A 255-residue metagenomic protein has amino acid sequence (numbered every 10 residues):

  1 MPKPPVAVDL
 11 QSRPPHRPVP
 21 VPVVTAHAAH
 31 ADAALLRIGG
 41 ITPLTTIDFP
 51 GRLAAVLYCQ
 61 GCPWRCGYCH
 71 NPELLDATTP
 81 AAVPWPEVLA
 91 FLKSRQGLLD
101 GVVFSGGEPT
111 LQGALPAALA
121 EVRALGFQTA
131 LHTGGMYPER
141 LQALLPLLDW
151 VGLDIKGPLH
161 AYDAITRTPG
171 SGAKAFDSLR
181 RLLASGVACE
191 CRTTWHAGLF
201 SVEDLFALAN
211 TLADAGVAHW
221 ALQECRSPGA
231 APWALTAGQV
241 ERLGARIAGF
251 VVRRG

Functional and structural regions predicted by a protein language model:
P2-G51, A184, A197-G255: Auxiliary Fe-S-binding modules of radical SAM enzymes
T25, I47-V83: Canonical Radical SAM [4Fe-4S] cluster-binding loop centered on the CxxxCxxC motif and its immediate flanking residues
H30-T42, G61, L74-L75, V83 (+1 more regions): SEC14/CRAL-TRIO lipid-binding/transfer domains and related phosphoinositide-recognition modules that form deep
T45, E73, G106, I155 (+1 more regions): Residues that line or immediately flank small-molecule/substrate-binding pockets and catalytic motifs
Y58, S105-G106: A secondary-structure boundary/capping signal
P72-V102: Conserved alpha-helical substructure of the radical SAM core
A77-A81, G107-E108, Q128-L131: Short, flexible loop segments at the rims of nucleotide/cofactor-binding pockets, characterized by
L89-G101, T110-W233: Conserved AdoMet/S-adenosylmethionine-binding subsite of the radical SAM
